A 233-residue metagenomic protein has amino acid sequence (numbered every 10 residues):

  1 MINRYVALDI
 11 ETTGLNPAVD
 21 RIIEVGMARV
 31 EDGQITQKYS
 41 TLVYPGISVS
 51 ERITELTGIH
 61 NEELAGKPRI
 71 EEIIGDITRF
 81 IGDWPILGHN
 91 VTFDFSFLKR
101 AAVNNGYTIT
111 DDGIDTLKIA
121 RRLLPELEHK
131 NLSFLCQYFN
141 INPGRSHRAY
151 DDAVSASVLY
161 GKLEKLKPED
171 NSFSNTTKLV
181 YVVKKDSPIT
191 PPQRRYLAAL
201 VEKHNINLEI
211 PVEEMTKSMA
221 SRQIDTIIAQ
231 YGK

Functional and structural regions predicted by a protein language model:
M1-D111, P125-H147, D170: Conserved non-catalytic scaffold segment of RNase H-like nuclease domains
T12-G14, K118, S155: Short, glycine/acidic-enriched loop or turn micro-motifs at the edges of active sites
D111-L123: A short, structured active-site edge motif that brings together acidic residues
R148-Y160: Acidic, divalent-metal-coordinating active-site segment for phosphoryl/phosphodiester hydrolysis, typified by short
L159-K233: Acidic two-metal-ion nuclease catalytic site recognized across multiple nuclease folds, prominently DnaQ/RNase D-T
